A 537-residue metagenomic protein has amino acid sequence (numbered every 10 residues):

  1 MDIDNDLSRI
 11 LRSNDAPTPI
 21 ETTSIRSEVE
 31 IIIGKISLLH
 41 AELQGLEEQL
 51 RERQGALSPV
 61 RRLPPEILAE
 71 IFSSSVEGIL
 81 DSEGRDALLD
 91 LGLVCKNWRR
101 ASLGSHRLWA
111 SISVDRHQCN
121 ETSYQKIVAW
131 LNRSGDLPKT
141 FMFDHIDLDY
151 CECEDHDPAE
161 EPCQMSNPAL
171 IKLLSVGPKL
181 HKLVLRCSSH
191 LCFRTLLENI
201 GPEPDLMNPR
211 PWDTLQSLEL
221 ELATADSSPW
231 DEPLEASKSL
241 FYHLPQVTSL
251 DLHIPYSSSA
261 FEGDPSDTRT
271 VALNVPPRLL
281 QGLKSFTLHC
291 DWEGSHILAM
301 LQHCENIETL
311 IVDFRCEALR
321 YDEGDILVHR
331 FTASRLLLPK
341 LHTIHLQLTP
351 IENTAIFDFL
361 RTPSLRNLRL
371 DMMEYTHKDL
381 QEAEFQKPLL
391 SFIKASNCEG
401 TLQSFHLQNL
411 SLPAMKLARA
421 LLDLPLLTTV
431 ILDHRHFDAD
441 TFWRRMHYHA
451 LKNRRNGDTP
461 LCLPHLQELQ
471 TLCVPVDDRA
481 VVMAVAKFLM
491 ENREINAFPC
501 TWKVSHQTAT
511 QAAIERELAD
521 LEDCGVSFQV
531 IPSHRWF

Functional and structural regions predicted by a protein language model:
M1-F537: Leucine-rich repeat
